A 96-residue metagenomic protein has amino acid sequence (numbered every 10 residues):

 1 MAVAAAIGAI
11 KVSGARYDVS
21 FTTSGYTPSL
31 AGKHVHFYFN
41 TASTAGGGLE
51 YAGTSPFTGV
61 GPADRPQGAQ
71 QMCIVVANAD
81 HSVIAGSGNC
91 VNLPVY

Functional and structural regions predicted by a protein language model:
M1-A15, T22: Short, compositionally biased P/S/T/A/G/V-rich stretches that sit at domain boundaries
R16, T22-Y96: Long, low-complexity serine/threonine/glycine- and acidic-rich segments characteristic of extracellular
